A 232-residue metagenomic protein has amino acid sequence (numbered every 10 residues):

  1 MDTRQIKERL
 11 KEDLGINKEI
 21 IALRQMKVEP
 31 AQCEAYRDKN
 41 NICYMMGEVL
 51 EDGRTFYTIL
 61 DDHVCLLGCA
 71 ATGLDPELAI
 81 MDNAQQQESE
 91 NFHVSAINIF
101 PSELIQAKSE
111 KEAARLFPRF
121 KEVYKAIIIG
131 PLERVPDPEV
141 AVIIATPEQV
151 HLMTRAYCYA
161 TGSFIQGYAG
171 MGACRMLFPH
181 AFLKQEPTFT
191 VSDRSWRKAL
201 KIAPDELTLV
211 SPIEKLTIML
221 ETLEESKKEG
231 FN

Functional and structural regions predicted by a protein language model:
T3-N232: Acidic, serine/proline-rich low-complexity intrinsically disordered regions
